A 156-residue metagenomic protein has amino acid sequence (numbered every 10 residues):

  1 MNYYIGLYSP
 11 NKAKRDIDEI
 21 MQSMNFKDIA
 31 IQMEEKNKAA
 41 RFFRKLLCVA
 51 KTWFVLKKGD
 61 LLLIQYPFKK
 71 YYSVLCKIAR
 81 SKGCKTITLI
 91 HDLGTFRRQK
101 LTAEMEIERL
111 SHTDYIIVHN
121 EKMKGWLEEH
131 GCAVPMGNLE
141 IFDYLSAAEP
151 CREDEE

Functional and structural regions predicted by a protein language model:
M1-K70, V74, K82: N-terminal pre-catalytic "stem/leader" segment of glycosyltransferase-like enzymes
A50-K57, I78-K85, T95-I116: Membrane-proximal helix-turn-helix segments that form the acceptor-binding/catalytic region of lipid-linked
I64-Q65, I87-D92: Short beta-strand elements of ligand-binding domains
K69, G94, K122-K124: Alpha-helix capping/helix-boundary segments
S73-I78, L101, M105-R109, W126 (+2 more regions): A short acidic, amphipathic alpha-helical/loop segment
R98-L101, T113-M136: A short, active-site helix/loop in glycosyltransferases that binds the activated sugar's phosphate group
N138-P150: Short beta-strand->alpha-helix junction loop in the catalytic core of nucleotide-activated group-transfer enzymes
E153-E156: Conserved donor-binding/catalytic core segment of Leloir-type glycosyltransferases
